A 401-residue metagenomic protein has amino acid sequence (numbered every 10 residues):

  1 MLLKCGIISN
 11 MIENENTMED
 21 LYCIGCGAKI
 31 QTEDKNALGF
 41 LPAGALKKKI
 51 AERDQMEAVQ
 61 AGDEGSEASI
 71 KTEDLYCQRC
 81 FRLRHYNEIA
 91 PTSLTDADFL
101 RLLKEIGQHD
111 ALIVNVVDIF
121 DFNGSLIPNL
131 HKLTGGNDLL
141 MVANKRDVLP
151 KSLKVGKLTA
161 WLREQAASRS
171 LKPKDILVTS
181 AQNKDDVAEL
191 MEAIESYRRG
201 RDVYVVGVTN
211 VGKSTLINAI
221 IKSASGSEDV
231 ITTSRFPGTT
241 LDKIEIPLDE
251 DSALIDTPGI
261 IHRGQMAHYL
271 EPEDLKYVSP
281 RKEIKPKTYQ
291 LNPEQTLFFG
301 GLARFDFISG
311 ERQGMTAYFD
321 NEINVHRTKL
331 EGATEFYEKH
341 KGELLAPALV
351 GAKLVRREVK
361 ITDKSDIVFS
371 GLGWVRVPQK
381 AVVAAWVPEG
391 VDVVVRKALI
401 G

Functional and structural regions predicted by a protein language model:
L2-L21, G25-I113, N137-L140, R146 (+1 more regions): Helix-rich effector regions associated with P-loop NTPase G domains
D110-I127, V148-L153, K184: Conserved Switch II/interswitch segment of TRAFAC-class P-loop GTPases
A111-V117, G136-D147, S168-V178: Conserved beta-strand/loop subsegment of P-loop NTPase cores
F122, N183-D186, P237-L241: Short acidic loop-to-helix transition motifs that present clustered carboxylates
S125-G135: Histidine-anchored nucleotide/phosphate-binding helix
L149-T209, K222: Canonical P-loop GTPase G-domain recognition
N210, T232: Histidine/cysteine- and/or acidic
T215-S225: A conserved segment at the C-terminal end of the G1
